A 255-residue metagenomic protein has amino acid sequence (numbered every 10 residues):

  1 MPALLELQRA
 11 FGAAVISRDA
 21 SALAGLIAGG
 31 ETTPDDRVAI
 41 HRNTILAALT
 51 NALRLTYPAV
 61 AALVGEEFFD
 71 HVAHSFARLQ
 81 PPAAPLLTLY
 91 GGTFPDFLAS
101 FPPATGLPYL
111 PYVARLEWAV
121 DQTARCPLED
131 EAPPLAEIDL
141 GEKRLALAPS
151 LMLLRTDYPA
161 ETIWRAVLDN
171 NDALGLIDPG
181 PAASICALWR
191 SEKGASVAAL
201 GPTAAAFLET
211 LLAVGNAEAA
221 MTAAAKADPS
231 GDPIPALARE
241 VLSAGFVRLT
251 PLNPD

Functional and structural regions predicted by a protein language model:
M1-E137, K193, A198-D255: Long, charge-rich, low-complexity alpha-helical segments
P111, W118-D172: Short, functional C-terminal segments
P149-A213: Low-complexity, glycine/alanine/valine/leucine- and proline-rich hydrophobic stretches
